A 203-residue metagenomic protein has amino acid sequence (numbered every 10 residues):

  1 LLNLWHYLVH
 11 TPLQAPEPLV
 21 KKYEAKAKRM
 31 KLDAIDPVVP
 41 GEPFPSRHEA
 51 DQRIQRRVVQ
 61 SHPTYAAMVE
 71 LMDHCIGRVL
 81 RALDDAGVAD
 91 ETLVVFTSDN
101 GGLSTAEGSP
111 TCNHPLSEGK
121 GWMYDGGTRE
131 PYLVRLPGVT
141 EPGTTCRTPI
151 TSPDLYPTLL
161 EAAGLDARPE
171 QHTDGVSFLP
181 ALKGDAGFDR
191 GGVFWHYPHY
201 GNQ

Functional and structural regions predicted by a protein language model:
L1-P153, E161-H172: Active-site-proximal cap/lid insertion segments
A82, K183-Q203: Short, intrinsically disordered, charge-balanced linker/junction segments flanking boundaries in proteins
N113, G175, G191-G192: A residue-level signal for beta-strand positions that form part of recognition/binding surfaces within mature
V134, P157-E161, L179-K183: Generic alpha-helical structural context detector
S152, P157-T158, G175, L179 (+1 more regions): Glycine-rich, aromatic-lined ligand/substrate-binding cores of catalytic and carbohydrate-binding domains
E170-T173, A181, D185: Conserved small-domain helix->loop->beta segment predominantly found in fold-type I
